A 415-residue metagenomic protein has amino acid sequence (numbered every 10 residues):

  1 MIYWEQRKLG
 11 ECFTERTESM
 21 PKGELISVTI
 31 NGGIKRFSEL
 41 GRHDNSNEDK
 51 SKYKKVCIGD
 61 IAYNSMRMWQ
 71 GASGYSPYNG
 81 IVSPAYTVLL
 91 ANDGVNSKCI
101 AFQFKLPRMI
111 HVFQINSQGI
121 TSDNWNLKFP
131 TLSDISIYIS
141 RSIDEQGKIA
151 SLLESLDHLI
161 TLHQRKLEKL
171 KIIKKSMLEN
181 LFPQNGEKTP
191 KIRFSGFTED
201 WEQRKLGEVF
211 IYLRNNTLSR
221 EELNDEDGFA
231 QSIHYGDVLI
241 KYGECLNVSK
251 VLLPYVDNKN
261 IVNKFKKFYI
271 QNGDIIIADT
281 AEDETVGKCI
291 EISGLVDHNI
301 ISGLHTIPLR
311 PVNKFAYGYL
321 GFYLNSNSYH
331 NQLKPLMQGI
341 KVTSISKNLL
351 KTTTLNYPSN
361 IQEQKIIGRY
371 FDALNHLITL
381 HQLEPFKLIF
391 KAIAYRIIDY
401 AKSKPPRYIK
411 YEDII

Functional and structural regions predicted by a protein language model:
M1-M20, R193-T217, E222, S403-I415: Non-catalytic DNA-recognition/assembly elements of restriction-modification systems
W4-K8, I139, L153-L159, L170-I173 (+4 more regions): Long, compositionally biased tandem-repeat segments
G10-I58, G207-E222, L239-I275: Sequence-specific dsDNA recognition surfaces
E39-R42, E48-N116, K128, L132 (+2 more regions): A short beta-sheet element
G80-T87, I120-E145, R220, N299-T306 (+1 more regions): A short glycine-rich beta-alpha junction/loop motif
G147-L159, H163-K166, E202-R204, E208 (+3 more regions): Extracellular/lumenal glycan-associated surfaces
I160-K175, P183-G186, I378-I393, K404-P405: Extended intrinsically disordered, low-complexity coil regions enriched in Ser, Thr, Gly, Ala and often Pro
L178, Q184-S195, Q203, T379 (+2 more regions): Charged, alpha-helix-forming regions
